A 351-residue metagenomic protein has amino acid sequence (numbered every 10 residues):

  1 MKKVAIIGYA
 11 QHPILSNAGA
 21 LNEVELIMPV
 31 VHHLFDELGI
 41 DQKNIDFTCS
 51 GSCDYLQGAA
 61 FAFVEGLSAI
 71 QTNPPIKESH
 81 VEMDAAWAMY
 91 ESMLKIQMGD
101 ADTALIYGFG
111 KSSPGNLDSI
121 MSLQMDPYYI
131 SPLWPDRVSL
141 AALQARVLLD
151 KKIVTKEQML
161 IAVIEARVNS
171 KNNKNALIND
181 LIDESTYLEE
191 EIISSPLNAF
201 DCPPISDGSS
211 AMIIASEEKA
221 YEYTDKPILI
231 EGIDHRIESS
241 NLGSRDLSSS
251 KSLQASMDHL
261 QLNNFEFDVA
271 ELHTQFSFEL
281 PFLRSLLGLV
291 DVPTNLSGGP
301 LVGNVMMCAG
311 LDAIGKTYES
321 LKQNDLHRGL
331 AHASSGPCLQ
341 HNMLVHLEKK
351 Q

Functional and structural regions predicted by a protein language model:
K2-G8, H33-D46, D54-S68: N-terminal glycine-rich anion-binding loops that anchor highly charged ligand groups
K3-G19: Generic N-terminal amphipathic, Lys/Arg-enriched alpha-helix
A20-V24, M28-P29, S52-L105, F109-G110 (+1 more regions): Claisen-condensing/thiolase-fold acyl-transfer catalytic domains that form or cleave C-C bonds in fatty acid
D41-F47, E157, N264-D268, D291-V292: Short acidic capping loops at alpha-helix termini that bridge into adjacent secondary structure
A104-K152: Flexible glycine-/small-residue-enriched beta->alpha junction loops that bind anionic phosphate/pyrophosphate groups
S112-N116, R167-N173, C338-L339: Short, well-ordered, mixed-charge alpha-helical segments that flank or form enzyme active sites
P135-D183: N-terminal leader/propeptide and maturation segments of large enzyme subunits in energy/redox metabolism and hydrolases
E184-E190: Short, conserved active-site entrance elements at the starts or edges of catalytic domains
